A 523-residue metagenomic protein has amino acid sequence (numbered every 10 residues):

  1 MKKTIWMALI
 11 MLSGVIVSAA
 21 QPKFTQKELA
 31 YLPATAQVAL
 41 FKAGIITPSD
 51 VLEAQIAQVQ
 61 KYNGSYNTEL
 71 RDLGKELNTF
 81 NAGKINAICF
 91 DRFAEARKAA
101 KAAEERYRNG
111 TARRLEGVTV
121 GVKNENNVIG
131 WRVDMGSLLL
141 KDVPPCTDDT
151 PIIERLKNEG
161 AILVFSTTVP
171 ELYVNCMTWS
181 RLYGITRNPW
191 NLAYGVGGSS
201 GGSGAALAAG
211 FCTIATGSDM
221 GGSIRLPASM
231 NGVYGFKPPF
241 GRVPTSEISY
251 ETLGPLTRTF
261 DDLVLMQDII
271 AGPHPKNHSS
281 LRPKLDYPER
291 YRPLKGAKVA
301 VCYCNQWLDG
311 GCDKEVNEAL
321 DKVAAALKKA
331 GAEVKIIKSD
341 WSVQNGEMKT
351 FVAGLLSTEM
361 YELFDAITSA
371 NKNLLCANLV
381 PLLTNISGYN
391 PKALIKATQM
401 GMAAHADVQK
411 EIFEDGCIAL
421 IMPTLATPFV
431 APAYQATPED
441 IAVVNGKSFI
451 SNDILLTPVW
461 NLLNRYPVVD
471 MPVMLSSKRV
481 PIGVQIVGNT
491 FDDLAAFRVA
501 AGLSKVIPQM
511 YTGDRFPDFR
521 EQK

Functional and structural regions predicted by a protein language model:
M1-Q21: Bacterial Sec-dependent N-terminal signal peptides
Q21-D142, Y173-N175, T512-K523: Short, well-ordered alpha-helical
G44, G117, K123, N158 (+2 more regions): Glycine-rich, small-residue loops and helix-cap segments that act as flexible hinges at active-site edges
I45-P48, L52-E53, K101, T150 (+3 more regions): Acyltransferase
G110, L115-K141, P293-C304, A353-K410 (+4 more regions): Short helix-loop capping/hinge segments that flank enzyme active sites or metal/cofactor-binding pockets
D148-T150, E154-A271, L463-G483: Short glycine/serine-rich loop segments
T167-N175, W341-Q344, L425-A426: Short, solvent-exposed turn/loop segments enriched in Gly/Ser/Thr/Pro and often Arg
Y234-D321, I507-K523: A short helix-breaking turn/cap at a secondary-structure junction
